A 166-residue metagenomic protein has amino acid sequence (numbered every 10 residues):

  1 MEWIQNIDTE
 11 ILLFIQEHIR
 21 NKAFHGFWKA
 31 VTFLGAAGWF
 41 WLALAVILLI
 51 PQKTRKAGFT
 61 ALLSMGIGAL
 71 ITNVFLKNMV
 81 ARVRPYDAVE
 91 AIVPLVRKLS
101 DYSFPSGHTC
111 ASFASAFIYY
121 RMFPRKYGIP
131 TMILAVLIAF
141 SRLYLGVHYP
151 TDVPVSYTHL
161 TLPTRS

Functional and structural regions predicted by a protein language model:
M1-W39, N73-S100: N-terminal transmembrane-helix/juxtamembrane module of multi-pass inner/ER membrane proteins
A23, K53-G58, F123-P130: Membrane-helix interface segments
A36, P51-Q52, V80-A81, G146-Y149: Short helix-capping/hinge motifs at transmembrane helix termini and TM-loop junctions
F40-A43, T131: Transmembrane-embedded, aromatic-rich helix segments that form part of the hydrophobic channel/pocket engaging
A45-L70: Interfacial segments of alpha-helical transmembrane regions
M65-N73, A135-I138, R142: Alpha-helical transmembrane segments of multi-pass membrane proteins
I92-L160: Membrane-embedded catalytic cores of phosphoryl/pyrophosphoryl-handling enzymes
L162-S166: Single conserved hydrophobic/aromatic residue that forms the stacking wall/gate of nucleotide- or nucleobase-binding
